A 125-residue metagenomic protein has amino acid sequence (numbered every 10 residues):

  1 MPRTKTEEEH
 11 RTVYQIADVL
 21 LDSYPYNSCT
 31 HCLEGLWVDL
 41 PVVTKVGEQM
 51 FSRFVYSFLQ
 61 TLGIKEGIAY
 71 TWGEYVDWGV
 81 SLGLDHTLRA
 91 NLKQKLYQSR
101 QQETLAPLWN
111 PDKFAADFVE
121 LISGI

Functional and structural regions predicted by a protein language model:
M1-L33, L59: Donor nucleotide-activated moiety binding/catalytic core segment of transferases that use nucleotide-activated donors
E8-R11, W72-G73, D112: Residues in well-ordered alpha-helical elements
V13, A17, F51, P111-F114: Hydrophobic (often cysteine-bearing) scaffold residues that line and stabilize catalytic clefts of nucleotide/cofactor
S23-L108: Catalytic binding pocket for nucleotide-activated donors in carbohydrate/polymer assembly enzymes
W109-I125: C-terminal alpha-helical cap of glycosyltransferases
